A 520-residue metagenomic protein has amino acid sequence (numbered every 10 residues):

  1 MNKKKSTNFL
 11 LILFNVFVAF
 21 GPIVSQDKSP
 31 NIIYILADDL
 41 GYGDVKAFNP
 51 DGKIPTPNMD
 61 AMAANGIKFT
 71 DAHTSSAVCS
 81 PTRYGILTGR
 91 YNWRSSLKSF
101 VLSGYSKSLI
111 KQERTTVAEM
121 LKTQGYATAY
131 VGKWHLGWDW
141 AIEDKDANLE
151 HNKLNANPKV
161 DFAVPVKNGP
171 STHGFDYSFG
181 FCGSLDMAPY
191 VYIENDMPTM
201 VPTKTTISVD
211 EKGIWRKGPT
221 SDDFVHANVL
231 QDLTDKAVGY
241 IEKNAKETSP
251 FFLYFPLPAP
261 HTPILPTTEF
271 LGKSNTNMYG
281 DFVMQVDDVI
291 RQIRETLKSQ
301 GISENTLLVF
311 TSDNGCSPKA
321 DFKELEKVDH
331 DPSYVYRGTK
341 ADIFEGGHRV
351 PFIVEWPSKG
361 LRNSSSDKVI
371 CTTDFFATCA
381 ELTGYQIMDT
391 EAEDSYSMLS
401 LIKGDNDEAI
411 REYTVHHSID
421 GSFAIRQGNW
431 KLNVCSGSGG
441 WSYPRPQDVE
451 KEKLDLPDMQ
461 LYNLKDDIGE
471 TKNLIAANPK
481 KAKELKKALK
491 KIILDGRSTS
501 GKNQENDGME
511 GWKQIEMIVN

Functional and structural regions predicted by a protein language model:
G21-P22, D146, K153-L185, P318 (+6 more regions): C-terminal cap/loop subdomain of S1 sulfatases and analogous C-terminal strand-loop tails that border
Q26-P30, A37, G41-Y42, K68 (+6 more regions): Long, internal low-complexity/basic segments
Y42-Y130, L136-N155, K159, F175 (+1 more regions): Active-site segment of extracytoplasmic enzymes that catalyze sulfate/phosphate-ester chemistry
F48-P50, K68-R90, Y130-A141, S178-L185 (+5 more regions): Short, solvent-exposed turn/loop segments enriched in Gly/Ser/Thr/Pro and often Arg
D51-T56, H73-V78, G104-T115, D223-V229 (+5 more regions): A short beta-strand-to-alpha-helix junction
N148, D161, P170, P263-P266 (+5 more regions): Histidine-centered active-site microenvironments of extracellular/periplasmic hydrolases and transferases
A188-T206, A237-D281, S317-P318, K323-E326: Active-site His/acidic residue clusters
N228-A245, T267-T306, V328: A long, amphipathic alpha-helix that forms part of the scaffold/cap immediately adjacent to metal-dependent active
